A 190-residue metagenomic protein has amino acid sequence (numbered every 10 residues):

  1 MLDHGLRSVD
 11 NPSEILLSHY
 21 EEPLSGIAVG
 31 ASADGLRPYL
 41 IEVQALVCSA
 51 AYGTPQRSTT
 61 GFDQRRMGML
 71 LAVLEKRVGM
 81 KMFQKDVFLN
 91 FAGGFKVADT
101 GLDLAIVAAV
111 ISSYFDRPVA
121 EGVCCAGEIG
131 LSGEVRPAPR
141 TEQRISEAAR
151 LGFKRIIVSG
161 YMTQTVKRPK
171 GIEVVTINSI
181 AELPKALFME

Functional and structural regions predicted by a protein language model:
M1-G30, R37-E190: Peripheral, non-AAA+ core regions of ATP-driven protein-machinery
